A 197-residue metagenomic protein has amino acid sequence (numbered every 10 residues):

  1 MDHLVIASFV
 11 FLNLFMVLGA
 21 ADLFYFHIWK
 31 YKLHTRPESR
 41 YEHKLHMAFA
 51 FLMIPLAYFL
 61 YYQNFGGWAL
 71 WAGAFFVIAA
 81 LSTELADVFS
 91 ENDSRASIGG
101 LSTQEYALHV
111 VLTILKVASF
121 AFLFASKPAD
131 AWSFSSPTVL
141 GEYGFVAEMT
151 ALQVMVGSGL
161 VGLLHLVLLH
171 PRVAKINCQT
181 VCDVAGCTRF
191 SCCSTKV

Functional and structural regions predicted by a protein language model:
M1-V10, L56-G73, F122-A151: Helix-coil boundary and interhelical linker segments in multi-pass alpha-helical membrane proteins
A7-H27: N-terminal signal-anchor/start-transfer transmembrane helix
F15-G19, F76-D87, G157-V161, H165: Alpha-helical transmembrane segments of multi-pass membrane proteins
A20-Y41, V173: Membrane-interface helix-loop junction between the first two transmembrane segments
Y25, L52-F65, E84-S94: Membrane-helix exit/interface motif
Y31-L52, G99-K116, C178-G186: Juxtamembrane helix-loop boundaries in multi-pass membrane proteins
G67-V139: Membrane-proximal helix-loop-helix units in multi-pass membrane proteins
Y143-C192, K196-V197: A hydrophobic membrane-anchoring alpha-helix module
